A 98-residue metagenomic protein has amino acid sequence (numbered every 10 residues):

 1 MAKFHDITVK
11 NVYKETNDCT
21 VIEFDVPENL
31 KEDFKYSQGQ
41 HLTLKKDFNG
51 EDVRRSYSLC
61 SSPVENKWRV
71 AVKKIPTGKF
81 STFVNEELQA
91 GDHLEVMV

Functional and structural regions predicted by a protein language model:
A2-D92: Ferredoxin-reductase
D92-V98: Helix-loop module immediately N-terminal to the HCX5R catalytic loop in PTP-like cysteine phosphatase domains
